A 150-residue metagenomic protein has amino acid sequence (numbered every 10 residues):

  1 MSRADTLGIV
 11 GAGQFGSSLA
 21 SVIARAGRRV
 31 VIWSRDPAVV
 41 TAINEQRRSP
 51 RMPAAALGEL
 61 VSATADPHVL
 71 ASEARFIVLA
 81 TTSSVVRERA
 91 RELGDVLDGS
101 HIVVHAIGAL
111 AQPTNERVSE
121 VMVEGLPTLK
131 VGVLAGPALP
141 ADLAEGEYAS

Functional and structural regions predicted by a protein language model:
M1-A55, S62-A65, E92: NAD(P)+-binding Rossmann beta1-loop-alpha1 motif at the extreme N-terminus of oxidoreductases
L57-L60, P67-Y148: Rossmann-like NAD(P)(H) cofactor-binding subdomain of soluble oxidoreductases
